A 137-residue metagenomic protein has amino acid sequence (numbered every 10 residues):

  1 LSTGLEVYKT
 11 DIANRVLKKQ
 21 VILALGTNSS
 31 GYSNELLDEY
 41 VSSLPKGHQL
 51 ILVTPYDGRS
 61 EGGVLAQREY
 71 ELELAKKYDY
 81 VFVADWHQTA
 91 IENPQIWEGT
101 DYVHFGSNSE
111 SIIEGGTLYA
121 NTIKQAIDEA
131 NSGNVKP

Functional and structural regions predicted by a protein language model:
L1-E39, G58-L65, E69: Conserved SGNH/GDSL esterase-like catalytic core that processes O-acyl groups on lipids and polysaccharides
K18, Y32, P45, S107-N108: Alpha-helix initiation/capping motif
K19-L25, Q49-T54, F82-D85: Structural recognition of the beta-strand scaffold that forms the well-ordered cores of secreted hydrolase catalytic
D38-S42, V81-V83: Short, functional N-terminal and low-complexity linear motifs
S42-S43, E73: Alpha-helical scaffold elements within enzyme catalytic domains, especially in hydrolases
L44-G47, Y78: Acidic-histidine catalytic/liganding microenvironments
E61-P137: Catalytic His-Asp segment of secreted/periplasmic serine-dependent ester chemistry enzymes
